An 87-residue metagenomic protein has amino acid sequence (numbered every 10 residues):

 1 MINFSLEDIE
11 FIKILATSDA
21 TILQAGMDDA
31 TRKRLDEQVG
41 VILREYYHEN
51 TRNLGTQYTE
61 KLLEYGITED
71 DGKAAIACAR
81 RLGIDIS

Functional and structural regions predicted by a protein language model:
M1-N3, R80-S87: Short intrinsically disordered terminal tails
I2-A25: N-terminal acidic leader/helix
S5-E10, L35-Q38, L63, L82: Generic short amphipathic/hydrophobic targeting helices enriched at N-termini, encompassing Sec-type signal peptides
I9, L15-S18, V39, A75 (+1 more regions): Generic L/I/V-rich hydrophobic alpha-helical segments across diverse proteins
I22-A77: Acidic, low-complexity, intrinsically disordered interaction modules
